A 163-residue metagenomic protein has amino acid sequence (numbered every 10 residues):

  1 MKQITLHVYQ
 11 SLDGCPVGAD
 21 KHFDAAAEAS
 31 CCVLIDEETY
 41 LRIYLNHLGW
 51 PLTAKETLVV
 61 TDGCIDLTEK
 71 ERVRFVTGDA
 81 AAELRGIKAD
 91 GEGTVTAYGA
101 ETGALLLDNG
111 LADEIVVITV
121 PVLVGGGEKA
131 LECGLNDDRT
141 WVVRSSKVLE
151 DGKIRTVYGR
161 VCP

Functional and structural regions predicted by a protein language model:
M1-P163: Enzymes that bind and transform nitrogen-containing heteroaromatic metabolites
